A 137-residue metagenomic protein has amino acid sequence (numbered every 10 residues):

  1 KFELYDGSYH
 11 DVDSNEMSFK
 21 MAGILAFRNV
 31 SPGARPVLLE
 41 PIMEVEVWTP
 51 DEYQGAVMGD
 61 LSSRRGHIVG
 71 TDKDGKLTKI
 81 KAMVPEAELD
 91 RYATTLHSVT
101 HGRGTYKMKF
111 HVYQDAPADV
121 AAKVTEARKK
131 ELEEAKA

Functional and structural regions predicted by a protein language model:
K1-A137: Accessory interaction regions appended to the cores of large information-processing enzymes
